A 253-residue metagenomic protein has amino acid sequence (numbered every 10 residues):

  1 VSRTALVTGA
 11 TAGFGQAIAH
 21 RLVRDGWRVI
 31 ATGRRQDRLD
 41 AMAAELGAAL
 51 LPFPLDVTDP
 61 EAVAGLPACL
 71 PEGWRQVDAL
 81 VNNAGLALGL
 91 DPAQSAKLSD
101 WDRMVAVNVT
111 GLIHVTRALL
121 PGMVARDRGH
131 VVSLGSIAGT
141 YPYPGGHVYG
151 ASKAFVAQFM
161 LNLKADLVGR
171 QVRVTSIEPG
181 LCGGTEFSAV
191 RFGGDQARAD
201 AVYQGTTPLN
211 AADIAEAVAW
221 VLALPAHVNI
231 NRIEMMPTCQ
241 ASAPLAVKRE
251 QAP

Functional and structural regions predicted by a protein language model:
T11-A12: Conserved glycine-rich cofactor-binding loop
W27-A41: Conserved glycine-rich Rossmann-like NAD(P)H-binding loop of the short-chain dehydrogenase/reductase
L55-G65, L98: The beta1-alpha1 cofactor-binding region of Rossmann-like NAD(H)/NADP(H)-dependent oxidoreductases
D91-A93, K97-R103: Substrate-binding pocket helix/loop in short-chain dehydrogenase/reductase
T116, S152: Active-site helix of classical SDR
S136: Residue(s) in the substrate-gating loop at a strand-loop-helix junction that position the organic substrate next
S176-I177, Q196-P244, K248: C-terminal helical subdomain
